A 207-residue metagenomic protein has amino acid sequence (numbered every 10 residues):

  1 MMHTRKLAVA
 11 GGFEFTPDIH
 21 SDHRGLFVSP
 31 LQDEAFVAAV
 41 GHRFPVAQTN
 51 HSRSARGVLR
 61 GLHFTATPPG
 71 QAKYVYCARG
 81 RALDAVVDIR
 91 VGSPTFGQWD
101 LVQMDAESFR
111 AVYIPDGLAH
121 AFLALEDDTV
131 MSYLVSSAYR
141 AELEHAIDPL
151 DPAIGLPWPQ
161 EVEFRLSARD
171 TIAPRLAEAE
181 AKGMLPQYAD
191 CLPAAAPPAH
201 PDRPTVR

Functional and structural regions predicted by a protein language model:
M1-E107, E126-D128, A138-R207: Non-catalytic, conserved peripheral segments adjacent to functional cores
F109, D116-V135: Ligand-binding loop in jelly-roll beta-barrel domains
